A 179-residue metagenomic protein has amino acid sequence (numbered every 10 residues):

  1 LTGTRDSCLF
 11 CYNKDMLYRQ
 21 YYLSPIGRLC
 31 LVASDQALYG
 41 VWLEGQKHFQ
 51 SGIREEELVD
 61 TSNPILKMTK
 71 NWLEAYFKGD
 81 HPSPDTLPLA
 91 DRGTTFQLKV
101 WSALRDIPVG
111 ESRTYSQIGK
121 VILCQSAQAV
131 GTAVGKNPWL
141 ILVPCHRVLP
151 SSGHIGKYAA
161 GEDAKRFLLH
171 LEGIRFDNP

Functional and structural regions predicted by a protein language model:
C8-Q125, L171-P179: Basic nucleic-acid-binding alpha-helical/helix-turn surface characteristic of O6-alkylguanine DNA
F49-I53, L149, E162: Short glycine/proline- and charge-enriched loop/turn segments that cap or connect secondary-structure elements
L104, C145-H146, L168: Structural signal for hydrophobic
A129-V130: Helix-turn-helix DNA-binding helix
V134, P138, L142: Major-groove DNA-recognition helix of helix-turn-helix-type DNA-binding domains
I141-L149: Short Lys/Arg-enriched helix C-cap and helix-to-coil transition segments that create basic nucleic-acid-contact patches
S152-P179: …primarily DNA-binding HTH/wHTH and HhH modules…
